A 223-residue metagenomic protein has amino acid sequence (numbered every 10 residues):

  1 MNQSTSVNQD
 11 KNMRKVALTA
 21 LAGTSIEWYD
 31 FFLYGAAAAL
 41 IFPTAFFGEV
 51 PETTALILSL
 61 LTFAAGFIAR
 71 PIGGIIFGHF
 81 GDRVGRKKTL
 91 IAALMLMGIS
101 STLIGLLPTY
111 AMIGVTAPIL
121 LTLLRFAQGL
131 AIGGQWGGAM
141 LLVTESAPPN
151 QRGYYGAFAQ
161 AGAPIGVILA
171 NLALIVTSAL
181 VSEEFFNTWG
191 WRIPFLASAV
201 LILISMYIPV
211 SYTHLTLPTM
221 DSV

Functional and structural regions predicted by a protein language model:
L61-F77: Central cavity-lining transmembrane alpha-helices of secondary-active solute carriers, predominantly the Major
I72-L96: Conserved MFS/SLC helix-loop-helix module at the cytosolic interface between two early adjacent transmembrane helices
L96-I113: C-terminal ends and interior cores of transmembrane alpha-helices in multi-pass membrane transporters/permeases
T116-I132: Hydrophobic core of transmembrane alpha-helices in multi-pass small-molecule transporters, especially MFS/SLC-type
L130-F158: Cytoplasmic helix-loop-helix junction between adjacent transmembrane helices in 12-TM secondary transporters
G156-L174: Glycine-rich segments within core transmembrane alpha-helices of 12-TM secondary carriers
L169-S205: Helix-loop-helix hairpin linking two adjacent transmembrane segments in secondary transporters
T213-T219: Conserved small/polar residues in nucleotide/adenosyl-binding loops
